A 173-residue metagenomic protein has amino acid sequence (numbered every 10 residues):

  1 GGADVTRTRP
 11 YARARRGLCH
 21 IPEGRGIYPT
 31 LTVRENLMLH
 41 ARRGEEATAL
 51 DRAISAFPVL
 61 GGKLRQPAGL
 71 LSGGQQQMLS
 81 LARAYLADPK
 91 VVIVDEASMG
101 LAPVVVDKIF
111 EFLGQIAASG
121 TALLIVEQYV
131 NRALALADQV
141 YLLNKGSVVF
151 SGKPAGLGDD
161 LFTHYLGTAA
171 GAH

Functional and structural regions predicted by a protein language model:
G2-R16, P154-A155: ABC ATPase NBD Q-loop/coupling interface
P67-L71: Conserved ABC ATPase signature
A84-Y85: ABC ATPase C-loop
E96-A97: Walker B catalytic motif
V106-S119: Helical segment within the ABC ATPase nucleotide-binding domain
E127-Q128: H-loop/switch region of ABC-family ATPase nucleotide-binding domains
